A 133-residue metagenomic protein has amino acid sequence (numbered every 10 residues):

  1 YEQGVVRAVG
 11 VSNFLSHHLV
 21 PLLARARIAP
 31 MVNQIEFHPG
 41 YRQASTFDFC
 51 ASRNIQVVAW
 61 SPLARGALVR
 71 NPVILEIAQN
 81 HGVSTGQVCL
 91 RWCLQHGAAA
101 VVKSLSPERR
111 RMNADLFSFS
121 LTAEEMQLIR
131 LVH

Functional and structural regions predicted by a protein language model:
Y1-H133: Beta/alpha (TIM)-barrel catalytic core signal, keyed to glycine-rich beta->alpha loops juxtaposed to Asp/Glu that bind
